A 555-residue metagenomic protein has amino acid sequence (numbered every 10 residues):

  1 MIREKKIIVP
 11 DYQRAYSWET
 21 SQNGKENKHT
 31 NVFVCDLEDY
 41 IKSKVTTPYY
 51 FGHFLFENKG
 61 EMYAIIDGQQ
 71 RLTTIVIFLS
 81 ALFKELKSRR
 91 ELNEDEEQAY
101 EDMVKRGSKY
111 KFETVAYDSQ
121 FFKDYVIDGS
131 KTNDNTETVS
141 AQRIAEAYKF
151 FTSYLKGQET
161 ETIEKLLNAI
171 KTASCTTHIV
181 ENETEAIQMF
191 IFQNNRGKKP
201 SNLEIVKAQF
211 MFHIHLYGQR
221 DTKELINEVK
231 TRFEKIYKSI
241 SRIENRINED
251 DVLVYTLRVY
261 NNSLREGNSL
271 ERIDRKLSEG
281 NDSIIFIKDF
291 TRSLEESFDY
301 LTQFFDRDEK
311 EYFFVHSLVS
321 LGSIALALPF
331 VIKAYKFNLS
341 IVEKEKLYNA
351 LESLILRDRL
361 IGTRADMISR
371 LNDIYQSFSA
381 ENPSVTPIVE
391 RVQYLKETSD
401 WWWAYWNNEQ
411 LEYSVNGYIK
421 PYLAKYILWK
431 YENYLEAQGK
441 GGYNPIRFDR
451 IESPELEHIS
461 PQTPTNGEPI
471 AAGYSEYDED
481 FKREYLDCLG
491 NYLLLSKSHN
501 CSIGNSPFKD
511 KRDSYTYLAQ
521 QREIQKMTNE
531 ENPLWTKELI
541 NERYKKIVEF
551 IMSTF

Functional and structural regions predicted by a protein language model:
M1-K6, V45-G60, T160-L167, E295-E309 (+2 more regions): Active-site-adjacent bridging/hinge elements
M1-Y260, L264-E266, N505-S506, R512-P533 (+1 more regions): Glycine- and hydrophobic-rich flexible loops that cap the catalytic core of alpha/beta enzyme folds
N27-E61, V385-K526: Betabetaalpha-Me/HNH-type nuclease active-site subdomain
A64-R71, L167-I170, H178-E185, V319-I324 (+4 more regions): Secondary-structure capping and boundary motifs in well-ordered enzyme cores
E85-R89, G197-K199, R265, K336-E343 (+1 more regions): Short helix-capping/linker segments at secondary-structure and domain boundaries
G157-E161, A169-S174, E309-L318, F337 (+5 more regions): Active-site-adjacent structural elements in folded domains
F190, I332, Y348, E352 (+5 more regions): Generic hydrophobic alpha-helical scaffold/packing signal
L203-V206, F212-K430, E530-E531: A cross-family structural signal marking well-folded subdomains
